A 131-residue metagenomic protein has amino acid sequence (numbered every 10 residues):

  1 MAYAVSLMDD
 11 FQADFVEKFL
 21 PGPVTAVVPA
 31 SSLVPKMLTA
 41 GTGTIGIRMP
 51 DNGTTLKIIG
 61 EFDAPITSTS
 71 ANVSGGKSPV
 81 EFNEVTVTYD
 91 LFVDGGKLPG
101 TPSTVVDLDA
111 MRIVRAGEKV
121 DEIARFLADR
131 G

Functional and structural regions predicted by a protein language model:
M1-G131: Active-site-adjacent structural elements in enzyme catalytic cores
